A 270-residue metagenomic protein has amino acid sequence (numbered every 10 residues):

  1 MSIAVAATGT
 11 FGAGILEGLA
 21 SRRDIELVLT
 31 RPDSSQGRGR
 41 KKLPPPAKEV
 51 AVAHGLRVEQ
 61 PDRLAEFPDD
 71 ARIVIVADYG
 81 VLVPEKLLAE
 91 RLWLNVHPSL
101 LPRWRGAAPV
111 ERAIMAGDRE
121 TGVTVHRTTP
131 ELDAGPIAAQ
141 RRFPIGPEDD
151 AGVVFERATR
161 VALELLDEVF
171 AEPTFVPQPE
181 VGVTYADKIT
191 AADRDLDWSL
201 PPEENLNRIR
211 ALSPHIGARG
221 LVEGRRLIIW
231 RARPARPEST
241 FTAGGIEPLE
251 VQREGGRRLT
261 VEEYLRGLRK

Functional and structural regions predicted by a protein language model:
M1-R38: N-terminal Rossmann-like dinucleotide-binding module
D24, G55-R57, L92, T124: Conserved beta-strand segments of alpha/beta enzyme cores
P32, D197-K270: An anion-binding loop in the catalytic cleft
S34-V52: N-terminal beta-loop-helix "entrance" segment that forms/cooperates in small-molecule cofactor or anionic ligand
V58-D62: Short acidic-hydrophobic, aromatic-tinged amphipathic segments that line or gate anion-handling sites
R63-A71: Short amphipathic alpha-helix with an adjacent loop that forms part of the alpha/beta core around
I73-Y185: Donor/substrate-binding cores of folate-linked one-carbon enzymes
D187-L200: Acyl-group handling in specialized metabolite and lipid biosynthesis
